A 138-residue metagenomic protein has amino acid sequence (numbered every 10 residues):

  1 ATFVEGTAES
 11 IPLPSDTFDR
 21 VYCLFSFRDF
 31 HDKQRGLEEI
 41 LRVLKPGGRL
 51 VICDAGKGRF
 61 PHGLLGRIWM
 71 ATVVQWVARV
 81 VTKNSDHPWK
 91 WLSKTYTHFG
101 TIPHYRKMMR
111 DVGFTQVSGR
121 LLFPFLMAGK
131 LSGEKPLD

Functional and structural regions predicted by a protein language model:
E5-G6, L121: Short loop/edge segments at beta-strand edges and connector loops that shape dinucleotide/nucleotide cofactor-binding
E9-V21: A short acidic, Gly/Pro-enriched loop at the edge of an enzyme's catalytic core that lines a small-molecule cofactor
L13, D32, A55: Short, conserved catalytic or interaction motifs in soluble domains
D19-K33: A short SAM/SAH-binding and catalytic strip from SAM-dependent methyltransferases
Q34-R49: A short glycine-rich, Lys/Arg-flanked "PGG" loop and its adjoining helix->strand segment in the class I
C53-V112, S118-R120: C-terminal alpha-helical "lid/dimerization" subdomain adjacent to the S-adenosyl-L-methionine
R106, R110-D138: Core SAM-dependent methyltransferase catalytic element
